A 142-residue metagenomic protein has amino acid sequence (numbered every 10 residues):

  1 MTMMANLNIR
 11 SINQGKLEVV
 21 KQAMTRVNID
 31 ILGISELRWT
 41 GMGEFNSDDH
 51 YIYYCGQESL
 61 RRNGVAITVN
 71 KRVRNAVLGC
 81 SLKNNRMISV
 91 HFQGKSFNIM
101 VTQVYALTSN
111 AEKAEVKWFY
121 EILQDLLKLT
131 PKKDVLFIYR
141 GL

Functional and structural regions predicted by a protein language model:
M1-L142: A shared catalytic/ligand-binding motif for oxyanion handling
